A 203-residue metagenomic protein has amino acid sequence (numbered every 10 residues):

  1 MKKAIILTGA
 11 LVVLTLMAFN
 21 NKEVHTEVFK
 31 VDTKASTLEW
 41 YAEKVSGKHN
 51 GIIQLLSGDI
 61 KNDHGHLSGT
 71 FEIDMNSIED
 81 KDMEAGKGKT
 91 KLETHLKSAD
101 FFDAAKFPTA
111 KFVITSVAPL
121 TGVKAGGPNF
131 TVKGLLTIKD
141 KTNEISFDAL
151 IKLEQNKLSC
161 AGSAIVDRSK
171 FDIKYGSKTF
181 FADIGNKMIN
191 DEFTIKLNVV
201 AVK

Functional and structural regions predicted by a protein language model:
M1-E27: Bacterial Sec-dependent N-terminal signal peptides
F19-K203: Low-complexity, acidic/polar, glycine-enriched regions of mature
